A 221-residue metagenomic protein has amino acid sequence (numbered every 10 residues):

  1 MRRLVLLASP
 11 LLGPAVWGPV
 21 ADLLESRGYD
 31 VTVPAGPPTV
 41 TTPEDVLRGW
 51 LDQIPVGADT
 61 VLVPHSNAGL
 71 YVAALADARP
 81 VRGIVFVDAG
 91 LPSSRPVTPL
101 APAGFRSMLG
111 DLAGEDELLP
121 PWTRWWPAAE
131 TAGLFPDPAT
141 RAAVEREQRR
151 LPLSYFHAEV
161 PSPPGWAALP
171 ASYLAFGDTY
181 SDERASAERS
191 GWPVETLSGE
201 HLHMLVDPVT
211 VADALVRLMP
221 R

Functional and structural regions predicted by a protein language model:
R2-A58: Active-site catalytic motif of lipid deacylating hydrolases and related acyltransferases
L7-L11, H65-S66, A89, F176: Glycine-rich His-Gly loop
A35-T39, G90, E200: Short beta-to-alpha linker loops that shape the active-site pocket of alpha/beta-hydrolase fold enzymes
V61-V63, I84, Y173: Conserved alpha/beta-hydrolase fold motif
V63-V72: Gly/Ala-rich beta-loop-alpha elbow adjacent to hydrolase catalytic centers
D77-L118, W122-T123, Y155-V160, E188: Flexible "cap/lid" loop of the alpha/beta hydrolase fold
L118-G165: Conserved alpha/beta-hydrolase catalytic His-Asp/Glu region
R149-V209, D213: Conserved serine/cysteine hydrolase catalytic core
